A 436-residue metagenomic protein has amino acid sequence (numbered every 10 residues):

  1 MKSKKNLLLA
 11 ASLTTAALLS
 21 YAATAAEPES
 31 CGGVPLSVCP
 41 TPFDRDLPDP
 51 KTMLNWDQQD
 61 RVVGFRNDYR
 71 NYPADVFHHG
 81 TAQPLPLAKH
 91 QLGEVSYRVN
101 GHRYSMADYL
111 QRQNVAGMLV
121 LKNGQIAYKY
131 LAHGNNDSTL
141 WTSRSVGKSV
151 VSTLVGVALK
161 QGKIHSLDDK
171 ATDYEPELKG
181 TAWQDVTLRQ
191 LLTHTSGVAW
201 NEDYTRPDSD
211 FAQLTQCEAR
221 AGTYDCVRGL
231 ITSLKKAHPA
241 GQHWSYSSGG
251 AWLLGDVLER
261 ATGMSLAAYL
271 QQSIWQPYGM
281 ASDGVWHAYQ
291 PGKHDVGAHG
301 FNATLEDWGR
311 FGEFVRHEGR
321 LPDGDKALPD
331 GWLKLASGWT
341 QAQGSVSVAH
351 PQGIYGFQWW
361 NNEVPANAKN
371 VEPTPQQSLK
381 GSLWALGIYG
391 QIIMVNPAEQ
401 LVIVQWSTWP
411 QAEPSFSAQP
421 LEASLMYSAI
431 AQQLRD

Functional and structural regions predicted by a protein language model:
S20-N136, I164, T193, A429-D436: N-terminal leader/targeting segments and the immediately adjacent pre-domain N-terminus
A26-D49, S382-D436: Structured C-terminal helix/loop/strand segments within mature extracytoplasmic catalytic/sensor domains
Y109-L119, H133-A182, V186, H238-Y246 (+1 more regions): Short active-site loop at a secondary-structure junction that contains or immediately precedes the catalytic residue(s)
G124, T142-L167, L191, L254-L258 (+1 more regions): Active-site SXXK
Q125-Y130, T172, P207-A240, M264-D283: Short, charged, amphipathic alpha-helices and their helix-cap/turn boundaries
T142, Q161-A199, D203, S233 (+2 more regions): Active-site helix/loop module of the DD-peptidase/beta-lactamase fold, centered on the serine-lysine SxxK catalytic
H194, G250-V257, H299-L321, Q391-S407: Active-site-proximal alpha-helical segments within enzyme catalytic domains
A281-D283, G338-V402: Active-site Gly/Thr loop motif
